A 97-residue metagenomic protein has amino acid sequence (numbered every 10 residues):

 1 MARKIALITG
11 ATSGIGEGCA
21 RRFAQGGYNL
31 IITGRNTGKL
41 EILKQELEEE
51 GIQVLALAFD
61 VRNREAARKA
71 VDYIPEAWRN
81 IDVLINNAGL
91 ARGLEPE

Functional and structural regions predicted by a protein language model:
A6-G10, T33: Conserved N-terminal Rossmann-fold NAD(P)-binding element of oxidoreductases
T9, I81-G89: Rossmann-fold scaffold of SDR-type NAD(P)-dependent oxidoreductases
T12-G14: Conserved glycine-rich cofactor-binding loop
F23: Aromatic pocket-lining residues of Rossmann-like dinucleotide-binding sites
Y28-L43: Conserved glycine-rich Rossmann-like NAD(P)H-binding loop of the short-chain dehydrogenase/reductase
G38, A58-A70: The beta1-alpha1 cofactor-binding region of Rossmann-like NAD(H)/NADP(H)-dependent oxidoreductases
V54-A56: Hydrophobic/aromatic anchor residues within beta-strands of the central parallel beta-sheet of Rossmann-like
R68, A91-E97: Conserved mid-core segment of classical short-chain dehydrogenase/reductases
